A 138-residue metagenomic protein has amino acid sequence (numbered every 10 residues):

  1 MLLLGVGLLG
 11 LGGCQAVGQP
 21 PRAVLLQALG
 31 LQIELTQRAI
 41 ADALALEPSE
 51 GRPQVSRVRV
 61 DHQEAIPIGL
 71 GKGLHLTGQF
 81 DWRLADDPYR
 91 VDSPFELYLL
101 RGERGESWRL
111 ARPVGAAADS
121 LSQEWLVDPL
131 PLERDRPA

Functional and structural regions predicted by a protein language model:
M1-L2: Bacterial N-terminal signal peptides that target proteins for export
L11-C14: N-terminal Sec signal peptide cleavage junction
Q19-A23, I33-T77: Post-signal-peptide N-terminal segment of Sec-exported extracytoplasmic proteins
P20, V24-L26, L35-R38, L121-R134: Extracellular/lumenal and peripheral-membrane lipid-interaction modules
D81-A111: A short, surface-exposed beta-strand/turn
S93, G105-A138: Low-complexity, intrinsically disordered terminal/linker segments enriched in charged and Gly/Pro repeats
